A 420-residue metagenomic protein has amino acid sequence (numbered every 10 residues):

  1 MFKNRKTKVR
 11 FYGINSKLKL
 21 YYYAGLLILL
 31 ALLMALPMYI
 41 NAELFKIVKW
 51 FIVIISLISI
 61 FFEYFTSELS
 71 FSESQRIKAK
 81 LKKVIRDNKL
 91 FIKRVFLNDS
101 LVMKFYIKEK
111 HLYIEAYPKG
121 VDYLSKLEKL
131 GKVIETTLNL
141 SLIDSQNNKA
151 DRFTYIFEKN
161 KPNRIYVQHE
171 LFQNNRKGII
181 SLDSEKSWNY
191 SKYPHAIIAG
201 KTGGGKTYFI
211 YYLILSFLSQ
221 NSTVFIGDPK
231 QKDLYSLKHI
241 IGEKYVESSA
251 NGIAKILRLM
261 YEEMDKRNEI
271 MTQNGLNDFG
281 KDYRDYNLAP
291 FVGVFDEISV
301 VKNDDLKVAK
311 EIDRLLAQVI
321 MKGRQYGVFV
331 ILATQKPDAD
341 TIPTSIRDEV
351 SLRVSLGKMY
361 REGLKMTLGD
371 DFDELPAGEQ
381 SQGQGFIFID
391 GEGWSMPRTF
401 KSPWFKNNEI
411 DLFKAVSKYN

Functional and structural regions predicted by a protein language model:
M1-S222, S248, K266-I270, F291-V294 (+4 more regions): Accessory regions of macromolecular translocation/handling assemblies
F2-N15, P37-L44, E262-N420: P-loop NTPase motor-domain active sites and their immediate coupling elements
A196, F225-G227, L352-V354: Hydrophobic/aromatic beta-strand patches that form the interior of the parallel beta-sheet core in alpha/beta enzyme
T223-F225, K230, L237-V292: Mechanochemical coupling/switch segment within NTP-driven translocation systems
D233-L237, V301-D304: Short acidic/His/Gly/Ser-rich catalytic and metal-binding motifs that mark active-site loops of diverse hydrolases
S236-I240, S345-D348: Short, conserved catalytic or adaptor-binding loops enriched in Gly and charged residues
